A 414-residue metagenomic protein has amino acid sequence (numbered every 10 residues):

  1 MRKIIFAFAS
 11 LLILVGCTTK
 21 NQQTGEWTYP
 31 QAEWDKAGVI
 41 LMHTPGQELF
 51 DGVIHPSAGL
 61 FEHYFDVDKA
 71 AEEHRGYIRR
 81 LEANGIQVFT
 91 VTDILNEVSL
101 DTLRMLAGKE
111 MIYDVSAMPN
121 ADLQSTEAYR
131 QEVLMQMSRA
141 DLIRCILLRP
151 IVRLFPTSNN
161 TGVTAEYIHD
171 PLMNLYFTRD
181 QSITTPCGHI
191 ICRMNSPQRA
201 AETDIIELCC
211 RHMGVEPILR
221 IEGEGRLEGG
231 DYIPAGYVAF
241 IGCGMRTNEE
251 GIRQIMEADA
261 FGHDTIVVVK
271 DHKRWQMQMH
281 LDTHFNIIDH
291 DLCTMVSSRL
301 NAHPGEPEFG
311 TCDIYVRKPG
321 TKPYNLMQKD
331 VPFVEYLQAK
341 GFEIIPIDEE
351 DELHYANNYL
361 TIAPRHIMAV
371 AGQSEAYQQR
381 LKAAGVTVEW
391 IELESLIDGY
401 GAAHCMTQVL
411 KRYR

Functional and structural regions predicted by a protein language model:
M1-I4: Positively charged n-region of N-terminal signal peptides that target proteins for export
F6-S10: Sec-dependent N-terminal signal peptides
V15-G16: C-terminal motif of bacterial Sec signal peptides marking the signal peptidase cleavage site
Q22-R414: The feature marks the mature, well-folded catalytic cores of soluble enzymes
